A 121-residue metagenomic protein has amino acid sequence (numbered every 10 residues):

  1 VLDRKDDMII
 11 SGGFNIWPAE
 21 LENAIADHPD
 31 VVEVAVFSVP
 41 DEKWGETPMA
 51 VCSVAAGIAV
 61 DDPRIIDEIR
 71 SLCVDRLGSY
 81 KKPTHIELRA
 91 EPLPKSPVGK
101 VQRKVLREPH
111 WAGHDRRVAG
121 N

Functional and structural regions predicted by a protein language model:
V1-K81, P92, G99, V105: AMP-binding/adenylate-forming catalytic core of the ANL superfamily
I86-R89: General small-molecule cofactor/ligand-binding pocket signal
R107-N121: Acidic/polar alpha-helix N-cap and adjacent early helical turns within long charge-rich amphipathic helices/linkers
